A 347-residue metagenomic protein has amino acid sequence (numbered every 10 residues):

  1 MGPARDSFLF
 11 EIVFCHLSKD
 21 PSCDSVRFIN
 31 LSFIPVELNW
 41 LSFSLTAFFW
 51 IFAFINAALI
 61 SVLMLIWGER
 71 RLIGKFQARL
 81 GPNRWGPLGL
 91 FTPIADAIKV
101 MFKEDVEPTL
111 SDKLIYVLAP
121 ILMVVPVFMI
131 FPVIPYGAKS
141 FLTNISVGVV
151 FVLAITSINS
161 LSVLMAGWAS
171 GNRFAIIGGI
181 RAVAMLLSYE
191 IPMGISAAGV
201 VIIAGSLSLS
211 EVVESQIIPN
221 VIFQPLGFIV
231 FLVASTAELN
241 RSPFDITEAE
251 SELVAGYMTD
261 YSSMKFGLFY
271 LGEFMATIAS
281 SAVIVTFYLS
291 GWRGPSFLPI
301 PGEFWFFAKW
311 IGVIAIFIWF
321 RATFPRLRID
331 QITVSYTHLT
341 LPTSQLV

Functional and structural regions predicted by a protein language model:
F28-T46, I134, A138-F151, I195-G227 (+1 more regions): Juxtamembrane/interfacial segments at transmembrane-helix boundaries in multi-pass membrane proteins
W50-A58, V147-T156, N220-A234, K309: Alpha-helical transmembrane segments
W67-K99: Membrane-interface amphipathic/juxtamembrane segments adjacent to transmembrane helices
D96-K113, I177, Y257-K265: Cytosolic juxtamembrane amphipathic/interface segments immediately preceding and feeding into a transmembrane helix
D105, F128-F141, L164-G167: Transmembrane alpha-helix boundary signature
V125-P132, F151-M165, E190-G199: Mid-bilayer segments of alpha-helical transmembrane spans in multi-pass integral membrane proteins that mediate
S242, R293-F297, I318-S335: Alpha-helical transmembrane segments
T337-T343: Conserved small/polar residues in nucleotide/adenosyl-binding loops
